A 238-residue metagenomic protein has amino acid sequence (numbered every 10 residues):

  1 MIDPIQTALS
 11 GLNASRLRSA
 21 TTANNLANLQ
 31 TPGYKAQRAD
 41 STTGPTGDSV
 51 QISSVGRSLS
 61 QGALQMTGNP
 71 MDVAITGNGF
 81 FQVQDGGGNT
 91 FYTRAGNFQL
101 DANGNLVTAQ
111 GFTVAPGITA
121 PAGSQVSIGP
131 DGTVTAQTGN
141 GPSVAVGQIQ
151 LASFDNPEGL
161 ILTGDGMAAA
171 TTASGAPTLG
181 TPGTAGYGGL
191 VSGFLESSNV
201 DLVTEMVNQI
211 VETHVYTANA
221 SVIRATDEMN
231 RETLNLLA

Functional and structural regions predicted by a protein language model:
M1-A238: Amphipathic alpha-helical polymerization modules
